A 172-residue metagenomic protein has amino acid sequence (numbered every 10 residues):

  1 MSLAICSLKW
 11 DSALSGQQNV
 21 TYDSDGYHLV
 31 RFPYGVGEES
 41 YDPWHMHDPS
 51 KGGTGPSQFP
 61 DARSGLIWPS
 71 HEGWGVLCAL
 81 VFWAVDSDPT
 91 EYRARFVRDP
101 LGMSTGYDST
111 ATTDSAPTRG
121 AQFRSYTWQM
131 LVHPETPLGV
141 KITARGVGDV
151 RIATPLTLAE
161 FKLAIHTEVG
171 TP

Functional and structural regions predicted by a protein language model:
M1-P172: Extracellular jelly-roll beta-sandwich "head" domains, especially the C-terminal globular C1q domain
